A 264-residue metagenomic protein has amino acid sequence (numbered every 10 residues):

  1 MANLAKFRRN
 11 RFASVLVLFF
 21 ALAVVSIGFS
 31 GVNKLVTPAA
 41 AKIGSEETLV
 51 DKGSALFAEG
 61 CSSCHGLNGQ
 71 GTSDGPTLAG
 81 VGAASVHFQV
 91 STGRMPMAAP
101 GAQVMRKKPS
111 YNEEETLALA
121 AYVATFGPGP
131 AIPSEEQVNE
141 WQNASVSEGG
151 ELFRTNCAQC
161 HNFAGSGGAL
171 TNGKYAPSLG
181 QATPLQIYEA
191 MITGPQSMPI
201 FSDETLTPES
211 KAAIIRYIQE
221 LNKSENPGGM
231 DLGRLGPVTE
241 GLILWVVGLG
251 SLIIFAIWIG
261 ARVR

Functional and structural regions predicted by a protein language model:
M1-E46, A84, F88-S145, E220-G233 (+1 more regions): Post-cleavage N-terminal segment of exported redox proteins
E46-V50, S54-G80, F88, T92-G101 (+6 more regions): Periplasmic/extracellular electron-transfer cofactor-ligation site, primarily the c-type cytochrome heme-c attachment
T77-A84, F88, G101-L117, A176-E189 (+2 more regions): Electron-transfer interface patches adjacent to heme c in soluble/periplasmic c-type cytochromes and di-/multiheme
V146-S147, Q186: Alpha-helical scaffolds flanking conserved acidic
P195-E225: Extended, hydrophilic extramembrane loops/domains of integral membrane proteins
G233-L244: Juxtamembrane cytosolic/matrix-side boundary and N-terminal portion of single-pass signal-anchor/stop-transfer
